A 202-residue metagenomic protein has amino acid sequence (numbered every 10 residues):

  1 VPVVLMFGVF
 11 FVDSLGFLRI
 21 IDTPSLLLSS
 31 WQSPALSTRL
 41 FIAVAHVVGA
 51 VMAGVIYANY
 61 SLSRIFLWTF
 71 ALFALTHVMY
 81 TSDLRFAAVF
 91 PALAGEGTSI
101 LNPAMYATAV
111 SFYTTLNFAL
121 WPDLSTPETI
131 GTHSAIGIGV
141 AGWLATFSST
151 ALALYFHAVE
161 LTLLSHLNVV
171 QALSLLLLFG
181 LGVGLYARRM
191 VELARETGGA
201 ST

Functional and structural regions predicted by a protein language model:
V1-I20, A104-T108: Pair of pore-lining "gating" transmembrane helices in MFS-fold secondary transporters
V1-V3, G199-T202: Juxtamembrane intracellular "pre-TM" segments in multi-pass secondary transporters
P2-F7, P24-V47, W68-T69, H133-G137: Loop-to-transmembrane helix entry
F17-S29, T81-A92, S148-E160: Juxtamembrane "helix-exit" motif on the non-cytosolic side of transmembrane helices
V47-F70, A153-H157: Helix-to-loop junctions at the C-terminal end of transmembrane segments in multipass secondary transporters
R64-T115: C-terminal transmembrane helical hairpin of 12-TM major facilitator-type secondary transporters
S82-L84, W121, T162-S201: Multi-pass alpha-helical transporter architecture, strongest for 12-TM Major Facilitator/SLC carriers used
T114-L116, L120, L124-E160: A late C-terminal transmembrane helix in Major Facilitator Superfamily
